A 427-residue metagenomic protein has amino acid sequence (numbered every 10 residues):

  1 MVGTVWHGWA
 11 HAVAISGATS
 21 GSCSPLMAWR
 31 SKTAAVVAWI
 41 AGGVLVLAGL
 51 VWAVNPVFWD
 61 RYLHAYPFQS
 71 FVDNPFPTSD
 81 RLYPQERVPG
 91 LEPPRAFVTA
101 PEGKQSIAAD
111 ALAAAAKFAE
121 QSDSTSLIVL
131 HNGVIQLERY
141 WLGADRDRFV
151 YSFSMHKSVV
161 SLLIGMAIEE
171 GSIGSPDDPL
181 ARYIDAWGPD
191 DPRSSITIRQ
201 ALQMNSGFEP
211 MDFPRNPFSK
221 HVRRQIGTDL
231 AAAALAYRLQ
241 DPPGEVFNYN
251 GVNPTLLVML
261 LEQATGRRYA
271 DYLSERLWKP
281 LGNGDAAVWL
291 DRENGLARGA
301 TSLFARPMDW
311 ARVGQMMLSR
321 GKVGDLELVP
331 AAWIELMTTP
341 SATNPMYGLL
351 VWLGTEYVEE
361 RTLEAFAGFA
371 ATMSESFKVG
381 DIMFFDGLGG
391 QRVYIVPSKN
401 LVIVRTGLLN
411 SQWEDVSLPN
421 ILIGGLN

Functional and structural regions predicted by a protein language model:
A12-D145, E169-G174, I421-N427: N-terminal leader/targeting segments and the immediately adjacent pre-domain N-terminus
A113, K117, R146-D147, L162 (+1 more regions): Active-site-proximal loop and beta-strand segments within enzyme catalytic domains
G133, Y151-P176, A201, L257-L261 (+1 more regions): Active-site SXXK
W141-D145, F149, L409-S411: A short acidic/small-residue loop/turn micro-motif
D147, R215-T301: Catalytic-site signature segments of enzymes, centered on catalytic residues
E170-E209, A236, T265-T301, A305 (+1 more regions): Active-site helix/loop module of the DD-peptidase/beta-lactamase fold, centered on the serine-lysine SxxK catalytic
N253-L260, G299-V323, Q391-T406: Active-site-proximal alpha-helical segments within enzyme catalytic domains
G284-A287, T339-V402: Active-site Gly/Thr loop motif
